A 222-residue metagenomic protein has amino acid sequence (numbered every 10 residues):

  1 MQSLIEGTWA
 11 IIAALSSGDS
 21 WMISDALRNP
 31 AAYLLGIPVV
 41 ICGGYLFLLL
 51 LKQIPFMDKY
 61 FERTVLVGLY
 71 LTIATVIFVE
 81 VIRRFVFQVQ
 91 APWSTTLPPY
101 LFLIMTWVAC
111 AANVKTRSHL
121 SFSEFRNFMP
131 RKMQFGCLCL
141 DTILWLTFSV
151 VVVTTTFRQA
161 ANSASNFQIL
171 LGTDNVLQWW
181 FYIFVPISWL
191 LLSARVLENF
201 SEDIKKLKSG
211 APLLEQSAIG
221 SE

Functional and structural regions predicted by a protein language model:
Q2-E222: Alpha-helical transmembrane segments and membrane-interface helix-loop junctions in multi-pass membrane proteins
